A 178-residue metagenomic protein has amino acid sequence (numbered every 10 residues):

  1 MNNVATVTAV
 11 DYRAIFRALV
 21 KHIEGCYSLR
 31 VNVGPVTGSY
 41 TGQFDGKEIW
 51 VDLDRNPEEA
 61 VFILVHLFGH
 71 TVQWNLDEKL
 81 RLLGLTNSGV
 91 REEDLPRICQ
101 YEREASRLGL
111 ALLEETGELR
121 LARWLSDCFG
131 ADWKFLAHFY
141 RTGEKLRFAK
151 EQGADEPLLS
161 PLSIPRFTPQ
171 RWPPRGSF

Functional and structural regions predicted by a protein language model:
A5-A9, R17-K47, P57-E58: Catalytic zinc-binding patch centered on the HExxH motif and its immediate surroundings that defines zinc-dependent
G38-F44, K79-L80, P96, P173-F178: Anionic, Ser/Thr-rich low-complexity intrinsically disordered regions
E48-L64: Short pre-active-site segment immediately N-terminal to the catalytic Zn-binding motif
N56, A60, E93, R97 (+2 more regions): Conserved acidic
N56-E59, L113-F178: Long, well-structured alpha-helical subdomains associated with metal-dependent extracellular/ecto-lumenal hydrolases
F62-L76: Active-site recognition of the HExxH zinc-binding catalytic motif
W74-R107: Post-HEXXH active-site segment of zinc metalloproteases
